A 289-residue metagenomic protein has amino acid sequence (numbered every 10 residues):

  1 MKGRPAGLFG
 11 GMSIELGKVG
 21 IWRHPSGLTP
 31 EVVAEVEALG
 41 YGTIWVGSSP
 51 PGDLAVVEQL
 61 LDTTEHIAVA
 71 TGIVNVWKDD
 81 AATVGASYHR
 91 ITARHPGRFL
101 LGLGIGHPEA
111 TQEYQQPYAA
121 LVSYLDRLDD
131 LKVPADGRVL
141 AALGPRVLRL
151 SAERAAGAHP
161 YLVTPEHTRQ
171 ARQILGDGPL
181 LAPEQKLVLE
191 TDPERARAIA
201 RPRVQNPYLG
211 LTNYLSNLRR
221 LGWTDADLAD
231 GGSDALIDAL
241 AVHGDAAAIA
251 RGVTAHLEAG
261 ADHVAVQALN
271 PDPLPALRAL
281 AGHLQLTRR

Functional and structural regions predicted by a protein language model:
K2-R289: Active-site-adjacent structural elements that line small-molecule/cofactor binding pockets in enzymes
